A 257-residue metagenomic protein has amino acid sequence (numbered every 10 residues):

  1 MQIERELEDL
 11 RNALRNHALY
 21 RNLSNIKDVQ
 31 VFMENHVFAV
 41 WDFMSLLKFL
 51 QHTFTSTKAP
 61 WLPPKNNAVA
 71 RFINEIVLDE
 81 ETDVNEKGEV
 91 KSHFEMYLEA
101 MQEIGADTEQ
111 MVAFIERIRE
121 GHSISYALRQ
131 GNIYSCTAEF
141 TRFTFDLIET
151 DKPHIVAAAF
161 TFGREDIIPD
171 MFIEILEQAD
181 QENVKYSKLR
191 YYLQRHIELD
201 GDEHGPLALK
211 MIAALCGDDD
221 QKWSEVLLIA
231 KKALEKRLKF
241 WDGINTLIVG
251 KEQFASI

Functional and structural regions predicted by a protein language model:
M1-I257: Non-heme di-metal
